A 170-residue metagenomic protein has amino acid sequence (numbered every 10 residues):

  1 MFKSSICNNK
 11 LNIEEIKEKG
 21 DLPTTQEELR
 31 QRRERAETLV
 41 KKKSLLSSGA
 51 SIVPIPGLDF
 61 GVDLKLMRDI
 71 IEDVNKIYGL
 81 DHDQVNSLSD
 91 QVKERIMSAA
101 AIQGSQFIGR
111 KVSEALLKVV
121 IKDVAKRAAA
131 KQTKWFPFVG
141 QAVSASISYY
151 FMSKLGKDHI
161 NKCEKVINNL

Functional and structural regions predicted by a protein language model:
M1-A50, L64-L170: Terminal, membrane-proximal amphipathic helices and intrinsically disordered targeting/regulatory segments
